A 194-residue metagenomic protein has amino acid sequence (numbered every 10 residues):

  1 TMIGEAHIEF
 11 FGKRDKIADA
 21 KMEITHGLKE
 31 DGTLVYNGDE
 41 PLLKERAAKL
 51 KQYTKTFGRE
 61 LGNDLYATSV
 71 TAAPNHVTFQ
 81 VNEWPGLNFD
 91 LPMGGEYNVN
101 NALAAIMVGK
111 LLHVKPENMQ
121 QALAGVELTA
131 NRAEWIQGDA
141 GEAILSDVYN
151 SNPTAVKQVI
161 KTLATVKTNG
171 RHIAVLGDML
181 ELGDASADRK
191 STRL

Functional and structural regions predicted by a protein language model:
T1-G4, N37, S146, H172-D178: Short beta-strands and strand-loop turn motifs
M2-A143: Acidic, Mg2+-coordinating active-site environments of NTP-dependent enzymes
T129-N131, V148-R193: Active-site beta-alpha connecting loops in nucleotide-dependent enzymes
